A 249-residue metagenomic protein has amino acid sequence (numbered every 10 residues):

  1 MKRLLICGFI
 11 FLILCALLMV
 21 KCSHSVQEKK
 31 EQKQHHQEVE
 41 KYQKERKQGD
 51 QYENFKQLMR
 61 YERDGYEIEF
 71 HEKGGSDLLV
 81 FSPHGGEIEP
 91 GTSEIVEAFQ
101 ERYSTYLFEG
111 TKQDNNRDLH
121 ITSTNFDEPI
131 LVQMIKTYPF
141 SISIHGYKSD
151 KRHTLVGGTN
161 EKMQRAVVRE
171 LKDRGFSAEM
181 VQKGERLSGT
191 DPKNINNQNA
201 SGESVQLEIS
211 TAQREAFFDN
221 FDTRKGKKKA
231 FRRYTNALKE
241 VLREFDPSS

Functional and structural regions predicted by a protein language model:
M1-I10: N-terminal Sec-pathway targeting helices
I10-A16: Bacterial N-terminal signal peptides
V20-K21: C-terminal motif of bacterial Sec signal peptides marking the signal peptidase cleavage site
V26-S248: N-terminal catalytic or cofactor-binding beta/alpha core of small enzyme domains
